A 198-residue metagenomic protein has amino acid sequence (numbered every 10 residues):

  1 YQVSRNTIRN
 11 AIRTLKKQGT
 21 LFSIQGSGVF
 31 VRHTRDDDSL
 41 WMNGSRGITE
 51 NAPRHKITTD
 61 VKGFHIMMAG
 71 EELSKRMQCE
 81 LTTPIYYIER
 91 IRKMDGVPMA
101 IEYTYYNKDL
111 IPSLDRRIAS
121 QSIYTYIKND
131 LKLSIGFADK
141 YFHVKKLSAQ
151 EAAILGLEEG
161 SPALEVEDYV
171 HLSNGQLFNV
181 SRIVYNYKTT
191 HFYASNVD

Functional and structural regions predicted by a protein language model:
Y1-Q2, T7-T82, S113-G136, H191-D198: HTH-adjacent hinge/linker in prokaryotic transcriptional regulators
F22, Y86, L164-E165: Hydrophobic beta-strand signal
F64-I66, I91, Y169: Residue-level recognition of beta-strand microenvironments
Q78-E80, M94, D109-L110, R116-R117 (+1 more regions): C-terminal regulatory/effector modules of DNA-binding transcriptional regulators
A100-I101, V180: Short glycine-/small-residue motifs
Y105-N107: GIY-YIG-like beta-to-alpha core
